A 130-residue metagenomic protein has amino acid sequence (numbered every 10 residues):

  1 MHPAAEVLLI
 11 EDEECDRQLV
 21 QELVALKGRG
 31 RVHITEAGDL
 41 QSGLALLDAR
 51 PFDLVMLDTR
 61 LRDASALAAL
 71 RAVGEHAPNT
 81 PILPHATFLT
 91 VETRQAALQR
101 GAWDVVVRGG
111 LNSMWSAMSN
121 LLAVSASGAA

Functional and structural regions predicted by a protein language model:
E11: Conserved acidic carboxylate
E14-T35: Two-component/phosphorelay signaling modules centered on CheY-like receiver
E36-L54: Acidic, metal-coordinating helix/loop segments flanking the phosphotransfer/catalytic sites of two-component signaling
D48-R50, A72-N79, R100: Conserved phosphotransfer cores of two-component systems
D53-V73: Conserved phosphotransfer microenvironments
E92, G109-N120: C-terminal output helix
